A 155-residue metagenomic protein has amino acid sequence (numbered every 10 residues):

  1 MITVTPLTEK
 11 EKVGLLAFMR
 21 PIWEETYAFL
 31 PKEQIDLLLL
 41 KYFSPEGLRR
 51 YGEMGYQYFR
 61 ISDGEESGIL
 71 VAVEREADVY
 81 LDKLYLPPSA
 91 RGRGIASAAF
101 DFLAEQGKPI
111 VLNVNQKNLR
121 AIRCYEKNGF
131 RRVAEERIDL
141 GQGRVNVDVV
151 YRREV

Functional and structural regions predicted by a protein language model:
M1-T3: Extreme N-terminal starter segment of soluble prokaryotic enzymes
T5-L7, L16, P109-L119: Generic detector of contiguous secondary-structure segments
P6-R91, S97-F102, R137, E154: Acetyl-CoA-dependent GNAT
Y56, G107-P109: A general structural motif
I95, K108, F130: Short phosphate-binding/catalytic loops that engage adenosine nucleotides
V111-I122, E126-N128, V133-V155: C-terminal "cap" of GNAT-fold acetyltransferases
